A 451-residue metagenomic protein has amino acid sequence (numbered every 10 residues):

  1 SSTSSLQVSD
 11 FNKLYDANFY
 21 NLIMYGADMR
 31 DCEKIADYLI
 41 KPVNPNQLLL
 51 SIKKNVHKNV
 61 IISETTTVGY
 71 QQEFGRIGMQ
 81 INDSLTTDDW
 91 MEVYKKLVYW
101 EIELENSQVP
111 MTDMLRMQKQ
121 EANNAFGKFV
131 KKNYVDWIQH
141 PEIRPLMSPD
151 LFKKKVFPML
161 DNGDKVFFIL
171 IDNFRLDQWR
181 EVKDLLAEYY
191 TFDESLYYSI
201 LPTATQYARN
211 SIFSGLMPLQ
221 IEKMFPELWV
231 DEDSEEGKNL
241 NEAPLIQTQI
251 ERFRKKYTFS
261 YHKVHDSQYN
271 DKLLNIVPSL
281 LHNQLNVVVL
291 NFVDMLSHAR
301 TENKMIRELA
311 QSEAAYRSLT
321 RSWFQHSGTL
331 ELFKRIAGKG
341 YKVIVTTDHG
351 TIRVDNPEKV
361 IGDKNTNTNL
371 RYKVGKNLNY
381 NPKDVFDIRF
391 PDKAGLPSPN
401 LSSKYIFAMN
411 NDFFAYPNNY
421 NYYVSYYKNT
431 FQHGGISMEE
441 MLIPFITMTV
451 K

Functional and structural regions predicted by a protein language model:
S1-V166, N173-V343, T347-K451: …; additionally, a secondary subgroup of soluble metalloenzymes is captured
